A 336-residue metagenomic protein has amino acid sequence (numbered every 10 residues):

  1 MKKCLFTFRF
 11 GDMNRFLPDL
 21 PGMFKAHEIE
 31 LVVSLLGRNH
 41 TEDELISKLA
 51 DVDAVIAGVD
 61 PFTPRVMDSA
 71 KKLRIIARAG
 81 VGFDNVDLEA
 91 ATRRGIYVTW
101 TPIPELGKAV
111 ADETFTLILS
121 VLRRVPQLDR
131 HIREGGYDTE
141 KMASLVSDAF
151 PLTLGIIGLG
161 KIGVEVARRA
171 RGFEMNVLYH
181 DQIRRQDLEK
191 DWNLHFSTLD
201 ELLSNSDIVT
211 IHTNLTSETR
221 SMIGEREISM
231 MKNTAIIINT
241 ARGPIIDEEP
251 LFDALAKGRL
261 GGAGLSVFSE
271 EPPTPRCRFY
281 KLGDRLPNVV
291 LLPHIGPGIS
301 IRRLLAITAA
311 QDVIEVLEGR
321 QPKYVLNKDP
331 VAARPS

Functional and structural regions predicted by a protein language model:
M1-V52, R334-S336: N-terminal glycine-/charge-rich "phosphate-binding" loop or analogous flexible N-terminal tail
L35, A79-G80, I96-G107, D200 (+1 more regions): Short beta->alpha connector loops at strand-helix junctions that form conserved, small/polar/Pro-enriched
P64-M67, Q182-R278: Rossmann-like adenosine-cofactor binding region
R94-I96, W100-T153, R168: Phosphate-binding beta-alpha-beta segment of Rossmann-like dinucleotide-binding domains, i.e., the NAD(P)
L159-G160: Glycine-rich Rossmann-fold phosphate-binding loop(s) that bind the pyrophosphate of adenine dinucleotide cofactors
G163-V164: N-terminal Rossmann-fold NAD(P) dinucleotide-binding loop
T234-I236, T240-S336: Rossmann-like dinucleotide-binding domain for NAD(H)/NADP(H)
